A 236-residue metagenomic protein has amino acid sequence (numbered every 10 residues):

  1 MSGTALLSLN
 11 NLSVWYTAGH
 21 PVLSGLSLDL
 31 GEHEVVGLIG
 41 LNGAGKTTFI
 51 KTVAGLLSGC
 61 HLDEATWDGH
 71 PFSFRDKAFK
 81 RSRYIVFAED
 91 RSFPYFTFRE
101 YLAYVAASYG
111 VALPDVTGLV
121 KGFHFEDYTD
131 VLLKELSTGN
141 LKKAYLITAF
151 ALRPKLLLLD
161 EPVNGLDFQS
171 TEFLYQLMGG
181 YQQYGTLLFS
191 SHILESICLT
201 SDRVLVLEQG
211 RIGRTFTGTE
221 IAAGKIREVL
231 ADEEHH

Functional and structural regions predicted by a protein language model:
M1-G25: A short, flexible loop at the N-terminus of ABC-type nucleotide-binding domains that lies
I39-L41: The feature captures the beta-strand-to-loop junction immediately N-terminal to the Walker
A54: Helix-to-loop junction immediately C-terminal to a conserved catalytic motif
G59-F79: Conserved ABC transporter NBD signature motif
A103, L113-T129: Conserved ABC ATPase "signature" region
L157-E161: Catalytic Walker B motif of ABC-type/P-loop ATPase nucleotide-binding domains
I193-L199: Conserved H-loop
